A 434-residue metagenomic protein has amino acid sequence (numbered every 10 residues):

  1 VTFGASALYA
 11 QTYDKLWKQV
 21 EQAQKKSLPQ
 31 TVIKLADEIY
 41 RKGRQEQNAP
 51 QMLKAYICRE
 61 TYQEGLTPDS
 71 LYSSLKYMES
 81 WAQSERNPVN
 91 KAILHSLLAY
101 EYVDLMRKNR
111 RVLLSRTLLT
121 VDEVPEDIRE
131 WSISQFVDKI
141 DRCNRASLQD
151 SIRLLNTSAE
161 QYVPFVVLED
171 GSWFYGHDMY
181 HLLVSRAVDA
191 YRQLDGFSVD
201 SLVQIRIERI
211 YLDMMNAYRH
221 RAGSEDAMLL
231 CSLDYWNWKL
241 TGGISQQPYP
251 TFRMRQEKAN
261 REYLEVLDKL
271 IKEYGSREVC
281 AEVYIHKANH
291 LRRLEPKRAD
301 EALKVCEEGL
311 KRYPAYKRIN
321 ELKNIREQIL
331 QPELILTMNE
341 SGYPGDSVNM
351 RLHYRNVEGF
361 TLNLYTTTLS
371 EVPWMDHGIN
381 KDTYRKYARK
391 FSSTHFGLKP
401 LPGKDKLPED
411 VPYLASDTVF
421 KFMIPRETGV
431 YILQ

Functional and structural regions predicted by a protein language model:
V1-G4: Bacterial N-terminal signal peptides
L8-R59, E64-Q434: N-terminal, cleavable Sec-dependent signal peptides of secreted/periplasmic/extracellular proteins
